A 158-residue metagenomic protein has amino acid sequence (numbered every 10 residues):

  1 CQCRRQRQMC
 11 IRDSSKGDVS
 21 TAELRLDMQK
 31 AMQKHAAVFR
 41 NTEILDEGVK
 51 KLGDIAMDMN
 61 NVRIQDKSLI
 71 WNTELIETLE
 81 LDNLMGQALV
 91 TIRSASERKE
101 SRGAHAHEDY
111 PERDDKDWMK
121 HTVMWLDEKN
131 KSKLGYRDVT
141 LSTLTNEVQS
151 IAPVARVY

Functional and structural regions predicted by a protein language model:
C1-I11: Single conserved hydrophobic/aromatic residue that forms the stacking wall/gate of nucleotide- or nucleobase-binding
Q6, A37, S150-P153: Glycine-centered secondary-structure boundary/capping sites
D13-A88, I92-A95, E100-R102: C-terminal non-catalytic alpha-helical accessory regions
N61-Y158: C-terminal amphipathic alpha-helical interaction region
